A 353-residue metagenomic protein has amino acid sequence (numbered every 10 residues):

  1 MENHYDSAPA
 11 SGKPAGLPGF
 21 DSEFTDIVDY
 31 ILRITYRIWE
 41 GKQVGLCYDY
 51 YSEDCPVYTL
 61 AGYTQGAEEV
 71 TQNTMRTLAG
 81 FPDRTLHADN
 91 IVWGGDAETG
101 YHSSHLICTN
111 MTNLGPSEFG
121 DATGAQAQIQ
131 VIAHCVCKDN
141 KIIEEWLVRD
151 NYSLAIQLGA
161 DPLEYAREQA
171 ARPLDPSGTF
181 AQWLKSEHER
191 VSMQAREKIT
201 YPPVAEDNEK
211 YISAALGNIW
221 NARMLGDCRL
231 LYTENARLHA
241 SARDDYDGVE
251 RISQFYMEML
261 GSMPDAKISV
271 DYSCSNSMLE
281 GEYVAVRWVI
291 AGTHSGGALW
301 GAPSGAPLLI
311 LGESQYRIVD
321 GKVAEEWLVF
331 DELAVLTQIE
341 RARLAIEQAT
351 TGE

Functional and structural regions predicted by a protein language model:
M1-E353: C-terminal and inter-domain tail/linker signature
